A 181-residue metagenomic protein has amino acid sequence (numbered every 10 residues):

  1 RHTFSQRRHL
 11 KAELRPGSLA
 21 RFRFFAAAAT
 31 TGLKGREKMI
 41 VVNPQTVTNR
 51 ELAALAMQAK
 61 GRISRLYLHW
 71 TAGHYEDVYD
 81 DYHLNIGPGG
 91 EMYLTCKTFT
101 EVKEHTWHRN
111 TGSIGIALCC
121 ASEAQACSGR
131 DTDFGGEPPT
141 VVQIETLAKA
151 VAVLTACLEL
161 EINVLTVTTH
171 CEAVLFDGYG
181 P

Functional and structural regions predicted by a protein language model:
H2, L19, A29-T30, Q45-V47 (+1 more regions): Intrinsically disordered/low-complexity terminal segments and short unstructured peptides
R7, A12, L19-F22, A28-A29 (+1 more regions): Short, low-complexity intrinsically disordered segments enriched in A/P/G/S/L with frequent Arg, especially at protein
G32-N110: N-terminal catalytic cores of peptidoglycan-degrading enzymes
R36-K60, A121-P181: Basic/polar, cationic surfaces and motifs that engage anionic cell-wall and phosphate/carboxylate ligands
R65, S113-G115, T166: Structural preference for beta-strand elements that scaffold enzyme active sites
N85-V141: Peptidoglycan-targeting cell-wall enzymes and recognition modules
